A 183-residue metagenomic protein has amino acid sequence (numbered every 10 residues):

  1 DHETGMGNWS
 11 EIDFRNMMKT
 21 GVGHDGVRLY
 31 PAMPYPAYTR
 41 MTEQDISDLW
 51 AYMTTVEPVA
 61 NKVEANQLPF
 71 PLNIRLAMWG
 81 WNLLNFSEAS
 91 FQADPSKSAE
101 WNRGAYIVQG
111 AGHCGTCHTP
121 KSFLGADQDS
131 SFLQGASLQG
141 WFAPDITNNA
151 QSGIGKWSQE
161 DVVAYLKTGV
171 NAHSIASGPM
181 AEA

Functional and structural regions predicted by a protein language model:
D1-R15, P36-Q44, S131-V170, E182-A183: Electron-transfer interface patches adjacent to heme c in soluble/periplasmic c-type cytochromes and di-/multiheme
D1-T4, K19, A32-P36, N82-F91 (+2 more regions): Sequence context of c-type cytochrome heme-c attachment sites
F14, L49, M53, G104-I107 (+1 more regions): The canonical Cys-X-X-Cys-His
K19-V22, M53-E57, V108, H118 (+1 more regions): Protein kinase-like catalytic domain
R28, D45, M53-V56, A60 (+1 more regions): Ligand-binding pocket scaffold of soluble enzyme catalytic domains
N61-W79: Extended, well-folded interaction surfaces typified by the phenylalanyl-tRNA synthetase beta subunit core
G80-Q109: Electrostatic cytochrome c docking/interface patches
S122-L133: Small/polar (Gly/Ser/Thr/Ala-rich) solvent-exposed segments that form structured loops/beta-strands/short helices used
